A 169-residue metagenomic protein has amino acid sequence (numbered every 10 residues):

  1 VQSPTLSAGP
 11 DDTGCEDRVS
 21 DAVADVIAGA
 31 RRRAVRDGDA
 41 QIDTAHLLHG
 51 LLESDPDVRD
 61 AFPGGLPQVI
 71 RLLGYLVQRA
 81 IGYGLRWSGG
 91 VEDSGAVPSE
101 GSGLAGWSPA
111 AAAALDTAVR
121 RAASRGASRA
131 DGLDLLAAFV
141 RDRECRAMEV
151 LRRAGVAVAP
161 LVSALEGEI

Functional and structural regions predicted by a protein language model:
V1-I169: Histone-fold recognition with a strong bias for associated Lys/Arg-rich disordered tails
